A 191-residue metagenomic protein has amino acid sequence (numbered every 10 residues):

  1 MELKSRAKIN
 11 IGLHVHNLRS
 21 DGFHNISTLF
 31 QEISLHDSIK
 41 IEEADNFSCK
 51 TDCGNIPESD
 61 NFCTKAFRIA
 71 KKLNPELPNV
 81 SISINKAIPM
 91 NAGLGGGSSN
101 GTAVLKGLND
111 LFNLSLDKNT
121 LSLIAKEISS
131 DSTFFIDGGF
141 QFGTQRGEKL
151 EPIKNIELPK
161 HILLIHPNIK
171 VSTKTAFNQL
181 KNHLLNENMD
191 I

Functional and structural regions predicted by a protein language model:
M1-A92, D110-N119, I162, H166-I169: ATP-binding N-lobe of GHMP and related small-molecule kinases
E2-K4, N10-T28, L114-I191: ATP-dependent small-molecule kinase catalytic core of the GHMP/sugar-kinase superfamily and closely related
L35, K106-D110, K126, T144: Alpha-helix termini
A66-I69, L73, V104-K106, I128 (+2 more regions): Short alpha-helical scaffold segments that flank and stabilize functional sites
A92-T120, F134-I136: DPxDG-like acidic metal-binding loop motif
